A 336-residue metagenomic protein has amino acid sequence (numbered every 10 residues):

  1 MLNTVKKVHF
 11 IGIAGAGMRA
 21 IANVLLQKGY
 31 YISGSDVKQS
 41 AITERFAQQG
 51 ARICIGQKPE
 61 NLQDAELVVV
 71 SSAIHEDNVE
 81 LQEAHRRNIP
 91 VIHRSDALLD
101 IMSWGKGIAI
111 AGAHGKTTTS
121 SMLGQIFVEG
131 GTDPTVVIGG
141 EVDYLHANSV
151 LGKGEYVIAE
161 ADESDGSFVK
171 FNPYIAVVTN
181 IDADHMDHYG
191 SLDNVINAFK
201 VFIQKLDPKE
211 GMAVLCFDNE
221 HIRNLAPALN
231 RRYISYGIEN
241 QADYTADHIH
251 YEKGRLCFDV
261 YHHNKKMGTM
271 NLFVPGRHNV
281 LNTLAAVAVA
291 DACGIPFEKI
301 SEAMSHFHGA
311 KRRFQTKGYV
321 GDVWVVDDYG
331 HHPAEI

Functional and structural regions predicted by a protein language model:
M1-A97, T245-D247, M267, P275 (+1 more regions): N-terminal leader/targeting and accessory segments in enzymes
N3, Y31, K38-S40, M102-G105 (+2 more regions): Structural/interface elements that position substrates and couple domains in central-metabolism enzymes
T4, V24-Y30, A47, N61 (+4 more regions): Phosphate-binding loop of NTP-binding sites
T4-K7, I11, F46, S71 (+4 more regions): Adenine nucleotide phosphate-binding catalytic loops in nucleotide-utilizing enzymes
I32, I53, V91, P134 (+3 more regions): Generic structural signal for residues in well-ordered beta-strands
D36-K38, G140, D218-N219, E239 (+1 more regions): Residues in the short beta-alpha loop(s) of Rossmann-like NAD(P)-binding domains
G56-Q57, V177, I336: A short alpha/beta connector and helix-capping loop motif
